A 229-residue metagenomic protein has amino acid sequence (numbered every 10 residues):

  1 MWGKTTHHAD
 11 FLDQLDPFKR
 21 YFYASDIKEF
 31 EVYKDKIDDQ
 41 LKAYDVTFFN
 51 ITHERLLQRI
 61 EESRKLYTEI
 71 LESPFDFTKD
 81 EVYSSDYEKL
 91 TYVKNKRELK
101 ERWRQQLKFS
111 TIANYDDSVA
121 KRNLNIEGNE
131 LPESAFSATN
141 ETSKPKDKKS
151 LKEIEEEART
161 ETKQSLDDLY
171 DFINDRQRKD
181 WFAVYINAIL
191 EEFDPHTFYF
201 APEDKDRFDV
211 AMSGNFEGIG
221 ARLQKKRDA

Functional and structural regions predicted by a protein language model:
M1-A229: Flexible, low-complexity junctional segments that flank or bridge functional domains
